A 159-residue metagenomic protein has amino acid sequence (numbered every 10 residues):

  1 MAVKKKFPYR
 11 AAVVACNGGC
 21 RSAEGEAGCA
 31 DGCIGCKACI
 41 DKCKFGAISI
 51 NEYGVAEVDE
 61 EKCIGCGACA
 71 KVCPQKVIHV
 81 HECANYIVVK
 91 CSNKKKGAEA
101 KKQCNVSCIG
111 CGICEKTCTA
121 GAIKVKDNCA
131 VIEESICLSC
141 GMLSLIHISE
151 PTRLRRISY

Functional and structural regions predicted by a protein language model:
M1-G35, I40, G46-G67, H79-G110 (+2 more regions): Ferredoxin-like iron-sulfur electron-transfer modules
P74-V77: Anionic-ligand-binding alpha/beta catalytic cores of soluble enzymes and soluble regulatory domains that recognize
I146-T152: Conserved small/polar residues in nucleotide/adenosyl-binding loops
T152-R153, I157-Y159: Positively charged, low-complexity/disordered segments
